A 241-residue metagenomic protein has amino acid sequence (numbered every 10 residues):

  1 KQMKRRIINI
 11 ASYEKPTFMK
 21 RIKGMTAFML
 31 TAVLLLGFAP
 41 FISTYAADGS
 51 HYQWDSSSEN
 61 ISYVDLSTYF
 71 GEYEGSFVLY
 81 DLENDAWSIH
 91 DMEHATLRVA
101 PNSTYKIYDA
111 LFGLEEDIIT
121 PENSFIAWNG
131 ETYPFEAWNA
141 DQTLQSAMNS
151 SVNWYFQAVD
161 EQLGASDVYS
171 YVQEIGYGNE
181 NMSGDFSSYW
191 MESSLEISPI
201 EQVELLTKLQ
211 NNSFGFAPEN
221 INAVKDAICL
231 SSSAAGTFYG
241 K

Functional and structural regions predicted by a protein language model:
Q2-I61: Cytosolic-facing loops and C-terminal tails of multi-pass membrane proteins
A46-A95: Beta-lactamase-like hydrolase cores
L97-A100, Y133-W138, D185-I197: A glycine-rich, coil/turn loop motif that links secondary-structure elements
V99-N123, A147, Q202: Active-site SXXK
E115-E131, A217-I221: Short, well-structured active-site flanking segments
S124-A140, S146-V152, L163-G164: Acidic helix-start/capping segments at beta-turn-to-alpha-helix junctions
T143-L144, F156-Q210: Mid-domain, small-residue-enriched loop/turn segments at the edges of structured enzyme/sensor domains
L230-K241: Short, Gly/Ser/Thr-enriched beta-strand-loop segments that form substrate-interacting elements of hydrolase/peptidase
